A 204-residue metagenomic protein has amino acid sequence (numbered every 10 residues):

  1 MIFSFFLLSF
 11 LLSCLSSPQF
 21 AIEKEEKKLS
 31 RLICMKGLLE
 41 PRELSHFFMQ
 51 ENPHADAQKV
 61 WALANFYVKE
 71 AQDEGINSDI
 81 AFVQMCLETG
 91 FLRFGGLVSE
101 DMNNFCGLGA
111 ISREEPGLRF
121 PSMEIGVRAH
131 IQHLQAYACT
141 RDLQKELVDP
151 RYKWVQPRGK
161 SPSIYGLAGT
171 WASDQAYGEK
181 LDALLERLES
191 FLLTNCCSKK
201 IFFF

Functional and structural regions predicted by a protein language model:
I2, L15-F204: Catalytic cores of secreted/periplasmic lytic hydrolases that degrade extracellular macromolecules
S4-S13: Bacterial N-terminal signal peptides
